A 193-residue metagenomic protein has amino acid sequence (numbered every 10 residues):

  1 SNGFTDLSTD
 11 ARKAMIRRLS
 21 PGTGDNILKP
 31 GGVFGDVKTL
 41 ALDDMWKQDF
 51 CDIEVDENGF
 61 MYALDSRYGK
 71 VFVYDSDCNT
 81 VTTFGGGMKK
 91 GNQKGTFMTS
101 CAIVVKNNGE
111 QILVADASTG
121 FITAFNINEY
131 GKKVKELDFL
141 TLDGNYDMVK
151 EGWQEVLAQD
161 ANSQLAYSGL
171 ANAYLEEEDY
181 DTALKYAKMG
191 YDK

Functional and structural regions predicted by a protein language model:
S1-D147, E151-Y174, G190-Y191: Eukaryotic scaffold repeat domains enriched in small/polar residues
L175-K193: TPR/TPR-like (Sel1-like) alpha-helical repeat modules
